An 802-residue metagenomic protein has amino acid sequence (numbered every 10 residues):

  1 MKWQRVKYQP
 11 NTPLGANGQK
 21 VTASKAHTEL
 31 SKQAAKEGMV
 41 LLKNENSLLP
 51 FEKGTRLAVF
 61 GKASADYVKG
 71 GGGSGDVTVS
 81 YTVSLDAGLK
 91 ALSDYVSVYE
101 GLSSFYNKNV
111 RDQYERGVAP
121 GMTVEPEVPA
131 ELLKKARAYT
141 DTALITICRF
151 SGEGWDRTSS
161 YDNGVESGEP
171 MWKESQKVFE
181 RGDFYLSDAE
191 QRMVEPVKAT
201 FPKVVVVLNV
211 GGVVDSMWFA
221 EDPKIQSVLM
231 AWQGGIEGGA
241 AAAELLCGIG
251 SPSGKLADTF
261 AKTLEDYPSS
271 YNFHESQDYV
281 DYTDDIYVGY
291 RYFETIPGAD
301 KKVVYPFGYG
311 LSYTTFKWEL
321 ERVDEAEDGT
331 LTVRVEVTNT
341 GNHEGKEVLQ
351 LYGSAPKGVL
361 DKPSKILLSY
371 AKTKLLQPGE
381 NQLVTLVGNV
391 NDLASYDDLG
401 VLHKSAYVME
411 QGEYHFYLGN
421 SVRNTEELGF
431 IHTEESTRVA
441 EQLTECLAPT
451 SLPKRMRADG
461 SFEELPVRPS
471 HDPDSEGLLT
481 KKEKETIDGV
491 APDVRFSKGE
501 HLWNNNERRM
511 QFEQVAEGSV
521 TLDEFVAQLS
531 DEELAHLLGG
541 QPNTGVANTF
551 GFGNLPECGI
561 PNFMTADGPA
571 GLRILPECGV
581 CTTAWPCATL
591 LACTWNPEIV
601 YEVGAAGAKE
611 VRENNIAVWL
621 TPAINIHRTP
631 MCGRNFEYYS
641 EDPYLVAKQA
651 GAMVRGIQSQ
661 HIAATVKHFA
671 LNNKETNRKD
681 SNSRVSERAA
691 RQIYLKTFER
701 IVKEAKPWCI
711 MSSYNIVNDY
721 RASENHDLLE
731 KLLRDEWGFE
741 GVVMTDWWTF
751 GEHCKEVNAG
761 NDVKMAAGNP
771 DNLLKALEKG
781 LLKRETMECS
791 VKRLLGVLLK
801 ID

Functional and structural regions predicted by a protein language model:
M1-N424, L443-D802: Glycoside hydrolase catalytic-domain context in secreted enzymes
N424-T444: Short beta-strand elements
